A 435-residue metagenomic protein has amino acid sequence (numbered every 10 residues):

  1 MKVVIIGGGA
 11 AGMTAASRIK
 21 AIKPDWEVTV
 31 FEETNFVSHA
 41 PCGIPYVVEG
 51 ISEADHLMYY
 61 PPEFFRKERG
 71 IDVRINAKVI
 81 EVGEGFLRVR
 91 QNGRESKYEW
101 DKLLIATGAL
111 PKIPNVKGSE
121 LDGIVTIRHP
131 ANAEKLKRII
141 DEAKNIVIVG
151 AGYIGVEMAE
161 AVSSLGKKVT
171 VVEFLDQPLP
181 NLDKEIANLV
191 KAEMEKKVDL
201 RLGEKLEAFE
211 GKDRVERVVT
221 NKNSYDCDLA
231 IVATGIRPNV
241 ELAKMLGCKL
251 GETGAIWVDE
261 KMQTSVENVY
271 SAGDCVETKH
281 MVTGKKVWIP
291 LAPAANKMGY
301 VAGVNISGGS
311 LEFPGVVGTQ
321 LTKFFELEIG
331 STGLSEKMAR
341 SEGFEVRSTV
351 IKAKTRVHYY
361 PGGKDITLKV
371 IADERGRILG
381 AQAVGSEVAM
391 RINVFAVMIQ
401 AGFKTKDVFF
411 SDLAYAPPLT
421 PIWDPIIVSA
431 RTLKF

Functional and structural regions predicted by a protein language model:
M1-I71, E160-L182, M390: Beta1-alpha1 glycine-rich phosphate/pyrophosphate-binding loop at the start of Rossmann-like nucleotide-binding domains
I5, G9-M13, N35, A109-P111 (+4 more regions): Residue-level detector of alpha-helix initiation sites
I6-A10, T14-D25, E33-T34, T234 (+2 more regions): Flexible, glycine-rich terminal cap/loop adjacent to redox cofactors in electron-transfer oxidoreductases
D25-T29, E68, V73-G93, Y98 (+1 more regions): A Rossmann-like FAD-binding core segment of flavoenzymes
M58, N145, Y153-A208, L291-A294 (+2 more regions): Rossmann-like dinucleotide-binding cores of NAD(P)H-dependent redox enzymes
I105-L165, L200, V258-E260: Glycine-rich dinucleotide-binding loop and its adjacent helix/turn
E120-A143, D213-R217, S224-V301, V394: FAD-site-proximal beta/loop scaffold in flavoenzymes
V258, A272-S335, T420-F435: A conserved FAD-binding loop/helix module that cradles the flavin
